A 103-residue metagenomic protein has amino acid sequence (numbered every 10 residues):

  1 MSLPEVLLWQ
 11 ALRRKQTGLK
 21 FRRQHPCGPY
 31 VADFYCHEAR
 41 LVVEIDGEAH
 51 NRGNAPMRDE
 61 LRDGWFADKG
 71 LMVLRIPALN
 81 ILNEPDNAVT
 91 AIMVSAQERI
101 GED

Functional and structural regions predicted by a protein language model:
M1-D103: Nucleic-acid endo/exonuclease domains
